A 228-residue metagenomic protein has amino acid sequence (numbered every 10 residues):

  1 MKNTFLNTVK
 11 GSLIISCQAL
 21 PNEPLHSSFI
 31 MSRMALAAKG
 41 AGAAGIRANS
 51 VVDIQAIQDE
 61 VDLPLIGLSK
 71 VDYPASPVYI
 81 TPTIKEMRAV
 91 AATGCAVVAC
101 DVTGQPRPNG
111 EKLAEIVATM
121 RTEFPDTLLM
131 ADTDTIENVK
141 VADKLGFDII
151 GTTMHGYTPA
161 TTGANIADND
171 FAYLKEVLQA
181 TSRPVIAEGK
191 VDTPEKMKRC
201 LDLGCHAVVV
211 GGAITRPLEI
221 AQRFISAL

Functional and structural regions predicted by a protein language model:
M1-A92, E123, L129, E137-I149: Conserved N-terminal beta1-alpha1 strand-loop-helix module at the mouth
P24-S28, R47-I66, P77-K85, V102-M120 (+4 more regions): Active-site-adjacent beta->alpha loops and helix N-cap segments on the catalytic face of soluble alpha/beta enzymes
A48, L129-A131, V185-G189: Conserved hydrophobic beta-strand within the GNAT/NAT acetyltransferase core sheet that lines the active-site cleft
G94, V98-C100: A generic, well-ordered mixed alpha/beta core segment in the N-terminal half of proteins
I186-V191, V209-A213: Glycine-rich beta-strand-to-loop/alpha-helix junction loops that act as flexible
C205: C-terminal binding/interaction regions
